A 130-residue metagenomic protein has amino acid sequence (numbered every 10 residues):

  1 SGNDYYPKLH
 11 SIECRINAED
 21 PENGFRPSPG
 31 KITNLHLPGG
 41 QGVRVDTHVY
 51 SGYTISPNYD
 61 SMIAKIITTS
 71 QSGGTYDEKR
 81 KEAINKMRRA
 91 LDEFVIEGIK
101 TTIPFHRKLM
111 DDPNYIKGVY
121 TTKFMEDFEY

Functional and structural regions predicted by a protein language model:
S1-Y130: Catalytic cores of soluble metabolic enzymes centered on carboxylation/carboxyl-transfer
